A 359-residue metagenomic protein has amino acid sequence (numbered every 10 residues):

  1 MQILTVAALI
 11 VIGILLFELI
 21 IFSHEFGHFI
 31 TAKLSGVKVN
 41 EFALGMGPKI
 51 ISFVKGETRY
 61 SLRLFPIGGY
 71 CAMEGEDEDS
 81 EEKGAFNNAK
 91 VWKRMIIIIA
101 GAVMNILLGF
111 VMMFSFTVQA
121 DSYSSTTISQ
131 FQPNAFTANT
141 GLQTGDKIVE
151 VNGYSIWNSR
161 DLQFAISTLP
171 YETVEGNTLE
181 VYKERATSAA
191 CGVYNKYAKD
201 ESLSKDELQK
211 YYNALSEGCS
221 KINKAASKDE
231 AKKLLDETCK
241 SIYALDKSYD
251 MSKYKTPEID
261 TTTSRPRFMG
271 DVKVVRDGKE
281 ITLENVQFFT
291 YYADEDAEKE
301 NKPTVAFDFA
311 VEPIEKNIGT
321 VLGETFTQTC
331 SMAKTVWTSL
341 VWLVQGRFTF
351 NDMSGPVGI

Functional and structural regions predicted by a protein language model:
M1-A7, Q119, R347-F350: Helix-interface capping motifs at the ends of transmembrane segments in multi-pass membrane proteins
V6-E82, L234: Small-residue-rich helix-interface/hinge motifs
H24, L62, T137, G145-I148 (+2 more regions): Terminal peptide-recognition signature
L34, S61, F65-P133: Internal alpha-helical transmembrane segments
F116-E150, Y154-N158, K199, Q209-S227: PDZ/PDZ-like domain segments forming the peptide/carboxylate-binding groove, activating on the N-terminal beta-strands
Q132, Y194-E201, K205, Q209-K228 (+1 more regions): Functional transmembrane alpha-helices
A135-K147, A165-E172, C239, T262-R265: A short glycine-leucine-enriched loop at secondary-structure breakpoints that most characteristically corresponds
G153-G192: Extracytoplasmic/periplasmic/luminal assembly and interaction segments in envelope/secretory/respiratory proteins
